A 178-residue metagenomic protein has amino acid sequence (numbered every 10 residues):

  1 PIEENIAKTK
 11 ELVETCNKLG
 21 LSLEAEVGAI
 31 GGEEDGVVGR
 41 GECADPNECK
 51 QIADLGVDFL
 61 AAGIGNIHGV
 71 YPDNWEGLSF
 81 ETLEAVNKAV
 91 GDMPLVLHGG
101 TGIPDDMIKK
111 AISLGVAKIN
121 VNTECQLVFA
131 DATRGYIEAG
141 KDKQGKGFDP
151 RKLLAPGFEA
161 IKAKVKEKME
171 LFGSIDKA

Functional and structural regions predicted by a protein language model:
P1-M93, D105-I119, R134, A139 (+2 more regions): Alpha/beta enzyme core
L95-L97: Active-site neighborhood of phospho(di)ester-bond hydrolases with catalytic His/Asp-centered motifs
G99-I103, V121: Short acidic/histidine-rich active-site segments
M107-K109, K118, L127, G147-R151: Metallocofactor- and cofactor-centric catalytic cores in central/energy metabolism, strongly enriched
T123-C125: A C-terminal functional module that forms or caps the active site or interfaces directly with catalytic machinery
A130: Active-site pocket scaffolds in enzymes
I137, L154-I161: Family-specific functional microsites
E138-P150: Active-site gating loops and adjacent loop-to-helix segments of metal-dependent hydrolytic enzymes
